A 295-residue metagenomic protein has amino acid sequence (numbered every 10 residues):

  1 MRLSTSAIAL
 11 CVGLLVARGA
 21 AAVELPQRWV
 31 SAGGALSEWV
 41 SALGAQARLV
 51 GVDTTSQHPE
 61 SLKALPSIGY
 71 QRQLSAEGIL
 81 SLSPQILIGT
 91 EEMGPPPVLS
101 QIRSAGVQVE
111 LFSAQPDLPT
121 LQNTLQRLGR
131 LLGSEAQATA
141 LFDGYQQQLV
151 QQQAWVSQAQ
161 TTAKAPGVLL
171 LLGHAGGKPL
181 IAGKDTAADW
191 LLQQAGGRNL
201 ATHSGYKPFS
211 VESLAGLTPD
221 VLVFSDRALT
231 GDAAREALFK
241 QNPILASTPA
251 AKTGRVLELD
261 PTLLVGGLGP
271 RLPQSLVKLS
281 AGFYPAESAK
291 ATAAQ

Functional and structural regions predicted by a protein language model:
M1-I8: Bacterial N-terminal signal peptides that target proteins for export
V16-G19: N-terminal signal peptide c-region/cleavage motif recognized by signal peptidases
V23-R28, P97-G176, R198-S204, K252-Q295: Extracytoplasmic substrate-binding proteins
Q27-M93, V98: A short, structured surface patch at a secondary-structure boundary
G33, E91-E92, A114, S204 (+2 more regions): Short secondary-structure boundary segments
D53, A182-K207, D226, E258: His/Asp/Glu-enriched short active-site or ligand-binding loop at hydrolase and phosphoryl-transfer sites
A76-S83, S210-T218: Short helices/loops that flank or line small-molecule/ion binding pockets
P95-S104, F224-K240: A ligand-binding cleft/hinge motif common to bilobed small-molecule-binding domains
